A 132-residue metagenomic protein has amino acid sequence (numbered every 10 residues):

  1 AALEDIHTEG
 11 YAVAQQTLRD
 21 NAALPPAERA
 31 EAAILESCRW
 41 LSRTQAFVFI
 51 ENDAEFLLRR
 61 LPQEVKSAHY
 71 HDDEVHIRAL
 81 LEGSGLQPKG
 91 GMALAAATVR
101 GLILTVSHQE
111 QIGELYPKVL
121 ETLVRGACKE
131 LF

Functional and structural regions predicted by a protein language model:
A1-L3, L61-S67, H108: A ubiquitous short alpha-helical element
A2-A32: Amphipathic alpha-helical linker/stalk segments
I6, G10-A14, L41, L81 (+3 more regions): Hydrophobic recognition helices of helix-based DNA-binding modules
T8, W40-R43, L58-L86, A93 (+1 more regions): Amphipathic alpha-helical packing segments from all-alpha helical-bundle domains
Q16-R19, I50-R60: Short linear capping/connector segments at secondary-structure termini
A27-D53, K89: Helical hydrophobic small-molecule/effector-binding pocket
E36, E74-R78, Q87-Q111, L115-C128: Hydrophobic alpha-helical segments that form the core of small-molecule binding pockets and/or dimer interfaces
